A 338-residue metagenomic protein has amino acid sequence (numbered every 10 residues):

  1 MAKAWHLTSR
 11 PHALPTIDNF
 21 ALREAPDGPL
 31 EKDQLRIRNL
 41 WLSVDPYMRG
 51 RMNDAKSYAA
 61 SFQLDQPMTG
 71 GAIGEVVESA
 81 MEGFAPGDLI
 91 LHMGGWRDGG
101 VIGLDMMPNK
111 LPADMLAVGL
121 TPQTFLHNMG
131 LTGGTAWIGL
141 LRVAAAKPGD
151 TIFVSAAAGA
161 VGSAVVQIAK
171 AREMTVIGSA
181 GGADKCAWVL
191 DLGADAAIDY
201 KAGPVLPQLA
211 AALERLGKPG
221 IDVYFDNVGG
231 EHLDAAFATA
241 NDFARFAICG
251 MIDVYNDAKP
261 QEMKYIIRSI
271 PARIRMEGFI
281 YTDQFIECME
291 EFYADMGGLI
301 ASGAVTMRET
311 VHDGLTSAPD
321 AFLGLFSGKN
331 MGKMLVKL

Functional and structural regions predicted by a protein language model:
M1, F285-L338: C-terminal hydrophobic helical "lid"/dimerization subdomain of Rossmann-like NAD(P)H-dependent oxidoreductases
D27-V44, M52-W96: Glycine-rich beta-strand-centered segment in the early N-terminal region that forms part of a ligand/cofactor-binding
G70-E75, E82, P86-A156, A304: NAD(P)H dinucleotide-binding glycine-rich loop of Rossmann-like/cofactor-binding domains, especially the beta1-alpha1
L91, F153, I198, Y224-F225: N-terminal Rossmann-like NAD(P) cofactor-binding module of classical short-chain dehydrogenase/reductase
L126-V205: Mid-domain Rossmann-like dinucleotide-binding core that forms the NAD(H)/NADP(H) cofactor-binding site
V205-K218: Short amphipathic alpha-helix with an adjacent loop that forms part of the alpha/beta core around
E231-V305, L338: Glycine-rich phosphate-binding loop and adjacent beta-alpha segment of Rossmann(oid) nucleotide-cofactor-binding
